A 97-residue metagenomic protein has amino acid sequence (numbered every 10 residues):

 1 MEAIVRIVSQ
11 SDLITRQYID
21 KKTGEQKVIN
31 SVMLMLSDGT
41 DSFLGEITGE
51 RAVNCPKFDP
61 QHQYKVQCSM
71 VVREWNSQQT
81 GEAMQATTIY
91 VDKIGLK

Functional and structural regions predicted by a protein language model:
M1-K97: Single-stranded nucleic acid-binding surfaces, predominantly the OB-fold ssDNA-binding core
